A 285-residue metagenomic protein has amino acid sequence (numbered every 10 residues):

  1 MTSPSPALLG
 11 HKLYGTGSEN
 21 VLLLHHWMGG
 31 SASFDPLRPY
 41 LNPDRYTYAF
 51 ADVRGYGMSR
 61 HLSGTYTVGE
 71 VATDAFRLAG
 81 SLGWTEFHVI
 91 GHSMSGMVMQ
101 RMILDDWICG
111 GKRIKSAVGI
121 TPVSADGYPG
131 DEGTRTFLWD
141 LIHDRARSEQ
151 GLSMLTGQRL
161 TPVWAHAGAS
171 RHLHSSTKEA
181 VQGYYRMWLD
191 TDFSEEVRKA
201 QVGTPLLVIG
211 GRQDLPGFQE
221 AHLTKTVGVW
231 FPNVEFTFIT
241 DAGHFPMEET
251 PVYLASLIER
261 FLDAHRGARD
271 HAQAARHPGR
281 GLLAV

Functional and structural regions predicted by a protein language model:
M1-L8: N-terminal cap/lid segment of alpha/beta-hydrolase-fold proteins
A7, T47-I90, M94, S256: Active-site loop/oxyanion-hole signature of alpha/beta-hydrolase fold enzymes
L9-H61: Conserved HGGG/HGGXW glycine-rich cap/lid loop of the alpha/beta-hydrolase fold
S33-D35, S59-G64, P129-D131, Q219-E220: Conserved catalytic-core motifs of eukaryotic protein kinase domains, centered on the activation segment
Y40, G203-A242, Y253: Conserved loop-alpha-helix segment in the C-terminal half of the alpha/beta-hydrolase fold that carries the catalytic
T85-Y128: Conserved hydrolase catalytic core segment
Y128-G130, R145-Q201: Conserved alpha/beta-hydrolase catalytic His-Asp/Glu region
P232-V285: Catalytic active-site module of serine/aspartate enzymes centered on a nucleophile-bearing elbow/loop
